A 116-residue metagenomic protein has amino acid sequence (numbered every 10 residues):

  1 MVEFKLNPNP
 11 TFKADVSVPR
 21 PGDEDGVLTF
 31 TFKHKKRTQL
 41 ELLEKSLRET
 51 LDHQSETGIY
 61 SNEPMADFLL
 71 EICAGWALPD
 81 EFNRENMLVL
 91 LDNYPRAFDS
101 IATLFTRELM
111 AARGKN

Functional and structural regions predicted by a protein language model:
M1-L51, N116: Short, charged/polar N-terminal "headpieces" of proteins
L42-K45, E49, E71, V89 (+1 more regions): Charged/polar, solvent-exposed surface patches and flexible loops
S55-E56, A66: A hydrophobic, small-residue-rich beta->alpha segment in the mid-to-C-terminal subdomain of diverse proteins
M65-F82: Mid-chain, well-packed structural core segment of small domains
P79-N116: C-terminal charged interaction modules
